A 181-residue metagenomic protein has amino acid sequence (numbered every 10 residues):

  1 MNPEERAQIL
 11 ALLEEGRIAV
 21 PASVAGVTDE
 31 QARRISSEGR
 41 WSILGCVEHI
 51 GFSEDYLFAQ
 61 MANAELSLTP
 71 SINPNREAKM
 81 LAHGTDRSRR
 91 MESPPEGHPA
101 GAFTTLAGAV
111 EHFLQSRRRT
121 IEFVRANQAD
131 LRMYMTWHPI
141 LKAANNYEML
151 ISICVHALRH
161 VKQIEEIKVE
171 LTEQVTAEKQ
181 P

Functional and structural regions predicted by a protein language model:
M1, Q31, S93-G101, W137-I140: A short small-residue
M1-E15: Extreme N-terminal tail/first-helix region
E5-I9, V47, L106-A107, N146-L150: Active-site rim elements
L12, S23, A78-L131: Acidic/histidine-rich alpha-helical segments that form the ligand environment of transition-metal centers
L13, R17-V20, A25-H49: Long, hydrophobic N-terminal alpha-helical segment
R34-A82, R118, E122-A126, D130-P181: Short, contiguous alpha-helical
